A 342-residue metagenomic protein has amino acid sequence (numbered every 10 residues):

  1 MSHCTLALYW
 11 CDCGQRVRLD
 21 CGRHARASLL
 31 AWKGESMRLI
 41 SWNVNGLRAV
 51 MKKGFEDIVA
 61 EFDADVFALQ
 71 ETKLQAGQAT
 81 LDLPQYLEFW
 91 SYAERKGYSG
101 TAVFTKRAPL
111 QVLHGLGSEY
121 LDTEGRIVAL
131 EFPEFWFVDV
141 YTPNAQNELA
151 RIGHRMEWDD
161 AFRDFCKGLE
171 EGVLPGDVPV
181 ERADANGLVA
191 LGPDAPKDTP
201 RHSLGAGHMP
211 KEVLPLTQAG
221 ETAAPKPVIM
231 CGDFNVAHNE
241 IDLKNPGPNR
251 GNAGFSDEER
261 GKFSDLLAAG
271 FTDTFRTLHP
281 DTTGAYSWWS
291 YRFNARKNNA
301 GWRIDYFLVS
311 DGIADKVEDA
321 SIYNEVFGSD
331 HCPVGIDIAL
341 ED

Functional and structural regions predicted by a protein language model:
H3, L29-L83, L87, A93 (+9 more regions): N-terminal, active-site-proximal structural segment of metallo-dependent hydrolase catalytic domains
C4, C11-C13, C21: Cysteine-centered motifs
G34-S36, S321-D342: Surface polyanion/phosphate-binding segment centered on an Asp-His-Pro turn
M37-N45, E134-Q146, C231: Active-site-proximal beta-strand elements of phosphoester/diester hydrolases
W42-N43, V59-G77, F137, A224-E240 (+4 more regions): Active-site beta-strand/loop signature of hydrolases that rely on acidic residues for catalysis
A60, V66, L87, A161 (+4 more regions): Metal-dependent phosphoesterases centered on the DNase I-like endonuclease/exonuclease/phosphatase
K73, Q78-H154: Structured beta-strand-rich core segments of catalytic domains in phosphoester-bond hydrolases
K96-Q111, A285, F293-D315: Conserved beta strand-loop-helix elements of the APE1-like EEP
